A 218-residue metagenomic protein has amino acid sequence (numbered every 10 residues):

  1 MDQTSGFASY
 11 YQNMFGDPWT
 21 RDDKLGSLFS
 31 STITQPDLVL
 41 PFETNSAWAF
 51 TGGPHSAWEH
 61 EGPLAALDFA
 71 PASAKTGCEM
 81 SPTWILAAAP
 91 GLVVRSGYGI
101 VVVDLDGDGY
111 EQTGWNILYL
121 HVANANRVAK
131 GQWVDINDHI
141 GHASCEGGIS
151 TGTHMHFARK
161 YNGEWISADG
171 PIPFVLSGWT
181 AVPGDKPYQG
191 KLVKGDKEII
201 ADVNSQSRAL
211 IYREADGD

Functional and structural regions predicted by a protein language model:
M1-L38, F42-T44: Non-catalytic propeptide/linker segments at domain boundaries
F7-A8, Q12, D22-D23, L38 (+3 more regions): Acidic, glycine-rich catalytic/binding loops that coordinate metals and/or anionic ligands
G26, Q35-D37, E43-N45, G62-A66 (+4 more regions): Extracytoplasmic
A49-A87: Short glycine/threonine/proline-enriched tight-turn/helix- or strand-capping micro-motif at secondary-structure
F50, A87, G91-V93, G131-A143: A structural signal for short beta-strand/turn segments enriched in small hydrophobics and glycine
M80-K130, G152-H154: Zn2+-dependent peptidoglycan hydrolase active-site motif and core
G114-L118, A125, D135, I172-G178: Calcium-binding acidic motifs and repeat modules
A143-H156: Active-site loop architecture of trypsin-fold serine endopeptidases
